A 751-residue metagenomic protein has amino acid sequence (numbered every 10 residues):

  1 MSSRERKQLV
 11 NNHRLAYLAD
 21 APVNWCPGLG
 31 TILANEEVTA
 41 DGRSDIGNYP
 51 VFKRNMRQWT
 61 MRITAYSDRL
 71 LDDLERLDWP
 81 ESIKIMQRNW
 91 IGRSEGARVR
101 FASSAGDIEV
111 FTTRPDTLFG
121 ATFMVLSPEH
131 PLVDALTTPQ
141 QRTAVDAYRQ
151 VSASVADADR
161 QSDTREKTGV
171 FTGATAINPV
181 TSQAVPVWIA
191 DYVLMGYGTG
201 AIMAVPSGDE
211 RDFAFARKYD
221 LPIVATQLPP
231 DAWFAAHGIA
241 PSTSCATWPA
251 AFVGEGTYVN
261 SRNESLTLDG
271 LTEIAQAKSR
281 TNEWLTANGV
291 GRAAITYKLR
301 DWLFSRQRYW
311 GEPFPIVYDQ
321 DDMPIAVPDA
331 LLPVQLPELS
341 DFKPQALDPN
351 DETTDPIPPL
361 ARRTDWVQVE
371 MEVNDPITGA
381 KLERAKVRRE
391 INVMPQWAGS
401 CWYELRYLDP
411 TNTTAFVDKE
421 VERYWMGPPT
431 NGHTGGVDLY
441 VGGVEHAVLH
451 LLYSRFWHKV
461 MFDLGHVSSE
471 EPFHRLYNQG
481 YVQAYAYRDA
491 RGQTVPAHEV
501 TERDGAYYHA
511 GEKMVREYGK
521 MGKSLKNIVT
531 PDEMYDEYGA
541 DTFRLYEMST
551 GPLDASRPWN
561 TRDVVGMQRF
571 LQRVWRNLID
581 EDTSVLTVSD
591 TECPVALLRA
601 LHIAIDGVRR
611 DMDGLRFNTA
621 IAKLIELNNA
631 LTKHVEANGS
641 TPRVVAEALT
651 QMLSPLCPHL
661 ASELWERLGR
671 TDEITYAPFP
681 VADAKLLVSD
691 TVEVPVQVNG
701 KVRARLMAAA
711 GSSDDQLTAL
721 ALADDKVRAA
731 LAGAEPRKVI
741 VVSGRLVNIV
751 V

Functional and structural regions predicted by a protein language model:
M1-I108, P115, P131, A201-L331 (+6 more regions): Residue patterns forming the tRNA-binding/recognition surfaces of aminoacyl-tRNA synthetases and related DALR
M1-L228, F342-W366, M652, C657-L706 (+2 more regions): NTP-handling and nucleic-acid-processing catalytic cores
N12, A16-N24, A102, R292-D322 (+3 more regions): Helix-rich, typically C-terminal accessory recognition domains appended to large enzymatic cores
S82-E109, V155-Q183, V187-W188, W302 (+10 more regions): Flexible, glycine/threonine-enriched loop-and-boundary segments that flank and lead into catalytic domains of large
R93-R98, L228, A236-I239, T243-E283 (+8 more regions): Long, charged, mostly alpha-helical binding arms that flank functional sites
I108-H130, W302, R308-P315, N392-Y407 (+2 more regions): Conserved phosphate/anionic-ligand binding catalytic regions in large, soluble enzymes, centered on
V155-A156, F215, L722, A730-V751: Phosphate-backbone binding interfaces of nucleic-acid-interacting proteins
D209-R217, G399-R406, L451, R455-L464: Alpha-helical support elements that line or immediately flank enzyme active sites and cofactor-binding pockets
